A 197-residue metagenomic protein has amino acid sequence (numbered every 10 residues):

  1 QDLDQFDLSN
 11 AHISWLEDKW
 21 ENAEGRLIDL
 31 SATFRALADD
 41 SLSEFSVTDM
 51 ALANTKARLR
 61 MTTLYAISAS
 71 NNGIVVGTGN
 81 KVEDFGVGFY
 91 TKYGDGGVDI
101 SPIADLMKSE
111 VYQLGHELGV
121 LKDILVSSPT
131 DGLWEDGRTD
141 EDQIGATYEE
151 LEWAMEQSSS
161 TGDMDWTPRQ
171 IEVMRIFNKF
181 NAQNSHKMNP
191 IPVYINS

Functional and structural regions predicted by a protein language model:
Q1-D84: ATP-dependent adenylation/nucleotidyltransferase module used to activate substrates
L3-F6, A57-M61, D105-S109, I144-E152 (+1 more regions): Electropositive phosphate-/nucleotide-binding environments in soluble metabolic enzymes
N10, Y65, S109-Y112, H116 (+1 more regions): Predominant activation on well-ordered alpha-helical scaffold segments within soluble catalytic domains
K19, E44, N71, L114 (+2 more regions): Change "in soluble alpha/beta enzymes" to "in soluble alpha/beta proteins
E24-D29, D105-V111, E156-Q157: Short C-terminal domain-edge/linker segments immediately following a structured domain
T33, S127, I176, F180: Short acidic/histidine-centered micro-motifs embedded in hydrophobic/aromatic stretches that mark compact functional
L52-R60, I74-T147: Catalytic subdomain that performs nucleotidyl-dependent activation
G96, G137-S197: Peripheral terminal appendages
